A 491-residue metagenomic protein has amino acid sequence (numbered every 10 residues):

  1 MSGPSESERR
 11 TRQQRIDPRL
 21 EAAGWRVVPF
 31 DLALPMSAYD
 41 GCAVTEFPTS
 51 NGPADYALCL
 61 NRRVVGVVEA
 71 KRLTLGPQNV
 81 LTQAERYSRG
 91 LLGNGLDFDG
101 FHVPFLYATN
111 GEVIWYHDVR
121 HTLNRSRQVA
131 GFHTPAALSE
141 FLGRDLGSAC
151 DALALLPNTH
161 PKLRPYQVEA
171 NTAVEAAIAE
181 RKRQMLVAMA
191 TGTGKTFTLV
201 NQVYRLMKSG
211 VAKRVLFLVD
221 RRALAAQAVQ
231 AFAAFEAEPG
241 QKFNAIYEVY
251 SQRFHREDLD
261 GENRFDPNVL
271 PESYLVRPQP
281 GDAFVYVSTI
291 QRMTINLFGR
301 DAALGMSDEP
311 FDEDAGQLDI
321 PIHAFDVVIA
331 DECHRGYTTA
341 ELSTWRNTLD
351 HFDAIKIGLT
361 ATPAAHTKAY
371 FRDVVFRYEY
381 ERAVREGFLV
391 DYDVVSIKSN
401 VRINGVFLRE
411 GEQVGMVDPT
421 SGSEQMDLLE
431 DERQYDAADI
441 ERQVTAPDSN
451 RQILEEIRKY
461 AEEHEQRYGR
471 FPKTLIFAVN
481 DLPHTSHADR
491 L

Functional and structural regions predicted by a protein language model:
M1-R214, V219, A223, Q227-K242 (+8 more regions): ATP-dependent helicase/translocase motor core
L75, L224, R292-I295, E332-G336 (+1 more regions): Residues immediately C-terminal
A108, Y286-T289, I329, I355-T360: Structural recognition of the conserved hydrophobic beta-strand(s) that form the central parallel beta-sheet of P-loop
L216, L475-F477: Conserved beta-strand elements of the Class I
I295-F298, V401-F407, S486: Short, solvent-exposed loop/turn elements at domain surfaces
A303-I357: SF2 helicase catalytic motif II
K368-P472: Interdomain helical connector at the RecA1-RecA2 junction of SF1/SF2 helicase-like NTPases
D481-L491: Conserved helicase motor "Helicase C" RecA-like lobe of SF1/SF2 P-loop NTPases
